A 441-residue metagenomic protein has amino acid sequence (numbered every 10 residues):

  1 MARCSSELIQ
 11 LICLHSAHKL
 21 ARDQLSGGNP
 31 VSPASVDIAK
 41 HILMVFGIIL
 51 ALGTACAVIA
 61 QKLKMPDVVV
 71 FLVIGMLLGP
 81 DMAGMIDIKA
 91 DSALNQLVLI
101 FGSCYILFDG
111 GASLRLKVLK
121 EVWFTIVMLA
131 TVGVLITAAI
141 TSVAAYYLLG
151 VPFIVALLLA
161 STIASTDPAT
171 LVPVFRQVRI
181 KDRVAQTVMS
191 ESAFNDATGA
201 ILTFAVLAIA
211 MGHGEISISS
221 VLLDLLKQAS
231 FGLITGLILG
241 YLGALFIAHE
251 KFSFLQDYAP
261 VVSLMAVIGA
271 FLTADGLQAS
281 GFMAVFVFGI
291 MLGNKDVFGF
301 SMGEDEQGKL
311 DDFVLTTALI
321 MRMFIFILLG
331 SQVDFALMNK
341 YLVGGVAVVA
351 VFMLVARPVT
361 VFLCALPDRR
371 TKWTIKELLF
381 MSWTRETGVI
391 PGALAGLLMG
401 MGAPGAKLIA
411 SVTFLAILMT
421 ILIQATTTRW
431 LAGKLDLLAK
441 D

Functional and structural regions predicted by a protein language model:
Q10-H15, K19, D23-D441: Transmembrane helical cores of multi-pass secondary ion antiporters/exchangers
